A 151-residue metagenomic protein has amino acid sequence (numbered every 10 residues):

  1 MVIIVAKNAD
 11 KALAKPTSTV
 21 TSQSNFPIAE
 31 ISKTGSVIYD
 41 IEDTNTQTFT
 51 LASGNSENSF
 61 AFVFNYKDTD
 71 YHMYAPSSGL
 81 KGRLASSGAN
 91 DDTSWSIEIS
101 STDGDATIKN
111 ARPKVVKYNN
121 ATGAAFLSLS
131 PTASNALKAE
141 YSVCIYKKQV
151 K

Functional and structural regions predicted by a protein language model:
M1-K151: Lectin-like carbohydrate-binding module/patch detector with strong preference for beta-trefoil
